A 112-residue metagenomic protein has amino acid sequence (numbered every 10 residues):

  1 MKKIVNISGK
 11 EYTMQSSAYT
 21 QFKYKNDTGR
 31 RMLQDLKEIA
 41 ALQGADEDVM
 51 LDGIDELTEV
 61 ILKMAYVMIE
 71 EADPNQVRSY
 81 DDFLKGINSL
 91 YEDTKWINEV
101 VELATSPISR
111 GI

Functional and structural regions predicted by a protein language model:
M1-E11, R30-I54, E59, E71-I112: Charged interaction scaffolds used for protein-protein
Q15-S17: Short linear motifs in exposed loops
D27: Short active-site loop/helix that positions an aromatic residue
T58, L62-Y66: An amphipathic alpha-helix signature
